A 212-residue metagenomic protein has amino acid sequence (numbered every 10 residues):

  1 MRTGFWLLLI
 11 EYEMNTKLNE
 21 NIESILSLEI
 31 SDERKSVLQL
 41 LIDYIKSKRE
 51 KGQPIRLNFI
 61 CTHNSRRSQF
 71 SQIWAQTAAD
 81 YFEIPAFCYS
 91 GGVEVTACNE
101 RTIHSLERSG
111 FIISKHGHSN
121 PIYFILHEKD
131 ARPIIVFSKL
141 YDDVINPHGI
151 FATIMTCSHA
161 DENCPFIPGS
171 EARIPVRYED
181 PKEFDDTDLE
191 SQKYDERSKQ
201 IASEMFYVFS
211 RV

Functional and structural regions predicted by a protein language model:
Y12-V212: Short polar/charged helix/loop
